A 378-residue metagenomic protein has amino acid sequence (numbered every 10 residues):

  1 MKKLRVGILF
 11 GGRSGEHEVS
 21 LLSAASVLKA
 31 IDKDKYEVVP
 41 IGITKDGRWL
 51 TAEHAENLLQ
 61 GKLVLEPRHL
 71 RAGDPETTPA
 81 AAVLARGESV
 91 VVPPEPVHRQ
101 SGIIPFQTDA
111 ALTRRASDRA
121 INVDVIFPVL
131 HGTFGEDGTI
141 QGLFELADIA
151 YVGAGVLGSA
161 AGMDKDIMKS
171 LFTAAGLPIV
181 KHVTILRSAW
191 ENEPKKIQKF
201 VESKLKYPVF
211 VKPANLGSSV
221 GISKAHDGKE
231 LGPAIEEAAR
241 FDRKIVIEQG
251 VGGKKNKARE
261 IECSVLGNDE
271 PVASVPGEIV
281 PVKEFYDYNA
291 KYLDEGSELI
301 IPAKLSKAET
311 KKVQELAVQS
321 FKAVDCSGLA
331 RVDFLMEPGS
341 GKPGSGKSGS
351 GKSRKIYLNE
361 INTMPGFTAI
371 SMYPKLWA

Functional and structural regions predicted by a protein language model:
M1-L157, A161-M163, I167-S170, I185-K196: ATP-binding N-terminal substructure of ATP-dependent carboxylate-amine bond-forming enzymes
K2-L9, S14-G15, L21-L22, R115-A120 (+1 more regions): Active-site nucleotide/adenylate-binding loops and adjacent lid/helix of ATP-dependent enzymes
E53-N57, G142, Y286-L293, T363: Short, flexible, mixed-charge acidic loops at enzyme active sites
G132, S219, I279-V282, N362-L376: Glycine-rich phosphate/pyrophosphate-binding beta-alpha loops
H226-E315, L335-S340, K352-Y357: Phosphate-binding site of ATP-dependent enzymes
I247, K375-A378: Short, intrinsically disordered, charge-balanced linker/junction segments flanking boundaries in proteins
K254, F321-F367, W377: Conserved metal-phosphate-binding beta-hairpin within the catalytic cores of diverse ATP-dependent phosphoryl-transfer
